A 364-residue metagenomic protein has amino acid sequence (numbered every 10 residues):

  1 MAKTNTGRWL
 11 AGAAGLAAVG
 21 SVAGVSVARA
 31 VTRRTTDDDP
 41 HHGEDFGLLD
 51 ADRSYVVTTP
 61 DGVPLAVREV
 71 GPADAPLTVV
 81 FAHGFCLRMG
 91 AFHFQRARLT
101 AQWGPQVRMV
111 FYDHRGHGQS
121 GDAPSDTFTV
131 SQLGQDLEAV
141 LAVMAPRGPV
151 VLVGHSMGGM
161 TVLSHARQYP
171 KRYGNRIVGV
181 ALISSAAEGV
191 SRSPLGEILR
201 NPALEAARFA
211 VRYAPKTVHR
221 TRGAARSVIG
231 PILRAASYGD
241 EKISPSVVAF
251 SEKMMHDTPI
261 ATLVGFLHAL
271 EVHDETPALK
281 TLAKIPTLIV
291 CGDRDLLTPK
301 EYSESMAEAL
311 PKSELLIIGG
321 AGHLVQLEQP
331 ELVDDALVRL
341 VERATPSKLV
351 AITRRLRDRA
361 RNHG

Functional and structural regions predicted by a protein language model:
N5-T32: Hydrophobic alpha-helical topogenic segments used for membrane insertion/localization
V63, R68-D122, V143: Conserved HGGG/HGGXW glycine-rich cap/lid loop of the alpha/beta-hydrolase fold
G84-R88, H155-M157, A186: Active-site glycine-rich loops that stabilize anionic/oxyanionic intermediates across multiple enzyme folds
R108-M160, R167-Y173, D335: Active-site loop/oxyanion-hole signature of alpha/beta-hydrolase fold enzymes
R167, K171-R220: Flexible "cap/lid" loop of the alpha/beta hydrolase fold
K216-T281: Conserved alpha/beta-hydrolase catalytic His-Asp/Glu region
L282-A283, I289-C291, D295: Short beta-strand/loop motif that positions the catalytic acidic residue of the alpha/beta-hydrolase fold
E308-G364: Catalytic active-site module of serine/aspartate enzymes centered on a nucleophile-bearing elbow/loop
